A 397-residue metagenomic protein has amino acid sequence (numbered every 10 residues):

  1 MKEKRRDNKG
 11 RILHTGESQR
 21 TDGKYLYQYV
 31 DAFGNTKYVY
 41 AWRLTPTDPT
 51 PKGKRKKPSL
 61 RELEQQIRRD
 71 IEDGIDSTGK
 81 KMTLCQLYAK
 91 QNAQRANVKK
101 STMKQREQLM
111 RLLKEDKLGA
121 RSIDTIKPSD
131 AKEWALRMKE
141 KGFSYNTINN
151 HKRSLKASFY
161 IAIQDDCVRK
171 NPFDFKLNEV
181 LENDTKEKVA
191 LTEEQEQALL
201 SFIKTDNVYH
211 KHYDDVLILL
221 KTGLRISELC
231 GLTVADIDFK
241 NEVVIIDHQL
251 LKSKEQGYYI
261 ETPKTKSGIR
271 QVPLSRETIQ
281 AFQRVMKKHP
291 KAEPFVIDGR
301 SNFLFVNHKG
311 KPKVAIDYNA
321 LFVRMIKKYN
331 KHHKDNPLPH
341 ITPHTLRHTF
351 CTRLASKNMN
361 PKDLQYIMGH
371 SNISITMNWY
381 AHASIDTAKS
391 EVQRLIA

Functional and structural regions predicted by a protein language model:
M1-L44, H248: Short, Arg/Lys-rich segments that mark the N-terminal edge of DNA/RNA- and chromatin-recognition modules
I12, N35-V39, P46-P51, T83-R111 (+1 more regions): Short, aromatic/basic-rich helix-turn unit that serves as a nucleic-acid recognition element
R69-I75, Q86-G142, S158-I161: Basic/aromatic-enriched alpha-helical hairpins
Y145, S201-H212, T222, V272 (+4 more regions): Short, basic (Lys/Arg/His-rich) helix/loop patches that form interaction surfaces in the mid-to-C-terminal regions
N149, Q164, V168-L232, K240 (+3 more regions): Basic, Lys/Arg- and aromatic-enriched nucleic-acid-binding interface segment
L232-P290: Conserved tyrosine-mediated DNA breakage-rejoining catalytic core shared by Y-recombinases
D236-V243, M359-N378: Short, polar N-cap/turn motifs at the start of nucleic acid-interacting alpha helices
E255-I260, K357, N378, H382-A397: DNA/chromatin major-groove-contacting recognition/catalytic segments
